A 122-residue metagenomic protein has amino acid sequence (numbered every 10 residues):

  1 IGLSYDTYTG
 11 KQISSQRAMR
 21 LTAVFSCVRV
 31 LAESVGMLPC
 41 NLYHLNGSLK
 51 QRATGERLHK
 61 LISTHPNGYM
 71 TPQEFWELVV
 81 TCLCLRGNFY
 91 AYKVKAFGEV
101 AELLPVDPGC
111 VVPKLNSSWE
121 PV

Functional and structural regions predicted by a protein language model:
I1-E120: Flexible, gly/proline-biased loop segments at the beginnings of proteins or at boundaries between secondary-structure
